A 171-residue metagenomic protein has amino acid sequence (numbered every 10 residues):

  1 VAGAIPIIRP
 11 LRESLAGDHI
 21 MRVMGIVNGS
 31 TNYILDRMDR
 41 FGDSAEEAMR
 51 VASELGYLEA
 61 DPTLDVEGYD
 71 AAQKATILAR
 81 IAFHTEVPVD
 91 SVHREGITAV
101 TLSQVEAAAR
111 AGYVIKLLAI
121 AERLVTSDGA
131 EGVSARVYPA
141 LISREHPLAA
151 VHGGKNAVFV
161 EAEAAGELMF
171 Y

Functional and structural regions predicted by a protein language model:
A2-L58, D65, Y69-D70, I77: Rossmann-like NAD(P)H-binding beta-loop-alpha module
M24-N28, Y138-P139, E161: Short beta-strand segments
R37-M38, E47-A150, G154-A157: Substrate-binding/catalytic subdomain of NAD(P)-dependent oxidoreductase enzymes
H152-Y171: C-terminal helical cap and adjacent loop that interface with cofactors, partners, or active-site loops
